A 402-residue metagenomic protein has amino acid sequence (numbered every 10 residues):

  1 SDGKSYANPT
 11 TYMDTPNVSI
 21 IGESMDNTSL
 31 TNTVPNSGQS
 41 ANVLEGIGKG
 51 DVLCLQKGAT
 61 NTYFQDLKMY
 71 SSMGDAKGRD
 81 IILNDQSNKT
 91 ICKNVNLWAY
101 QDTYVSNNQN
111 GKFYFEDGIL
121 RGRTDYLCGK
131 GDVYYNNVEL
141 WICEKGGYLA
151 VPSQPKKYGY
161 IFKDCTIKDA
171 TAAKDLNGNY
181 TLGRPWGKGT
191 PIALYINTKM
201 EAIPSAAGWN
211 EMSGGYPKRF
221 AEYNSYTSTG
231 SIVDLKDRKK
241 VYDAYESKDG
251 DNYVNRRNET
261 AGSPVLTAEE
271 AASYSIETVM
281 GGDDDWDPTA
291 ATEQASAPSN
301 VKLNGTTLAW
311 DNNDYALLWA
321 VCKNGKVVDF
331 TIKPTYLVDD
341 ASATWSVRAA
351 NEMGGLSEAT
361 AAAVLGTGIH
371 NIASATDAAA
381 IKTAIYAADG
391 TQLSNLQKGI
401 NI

Functional and structural regions predicted by a protein language model:
S1-T307, D314-A320, F330-A363: Sequence-level preference for short, compositionally simple segments enriched in small aliphatic or small polar residues
A272-S273, K326, A379-A380: Polar/charged alpha-helical tracts
N312-Y315, A378: A short beta-turn/strand-edge loop motif at beta-sheet boundaries
K323, G366-I402: C-terminal outer-membrane/trafficking sorting elements
